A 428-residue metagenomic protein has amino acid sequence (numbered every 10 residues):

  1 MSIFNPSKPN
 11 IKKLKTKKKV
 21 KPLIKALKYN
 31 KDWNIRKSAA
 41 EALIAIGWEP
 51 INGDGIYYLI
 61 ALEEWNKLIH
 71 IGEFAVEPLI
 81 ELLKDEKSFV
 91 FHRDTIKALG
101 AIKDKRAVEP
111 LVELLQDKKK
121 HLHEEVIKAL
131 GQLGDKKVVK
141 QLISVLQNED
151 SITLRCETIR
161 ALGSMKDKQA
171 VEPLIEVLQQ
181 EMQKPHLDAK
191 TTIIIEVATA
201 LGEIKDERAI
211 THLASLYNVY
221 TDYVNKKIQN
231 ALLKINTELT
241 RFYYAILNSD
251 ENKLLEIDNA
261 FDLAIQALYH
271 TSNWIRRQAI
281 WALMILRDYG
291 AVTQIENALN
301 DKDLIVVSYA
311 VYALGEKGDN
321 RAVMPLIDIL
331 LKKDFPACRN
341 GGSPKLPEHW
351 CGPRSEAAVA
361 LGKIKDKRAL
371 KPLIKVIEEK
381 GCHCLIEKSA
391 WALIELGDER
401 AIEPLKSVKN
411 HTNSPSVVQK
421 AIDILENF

Functional and structural regions predicted by a protein language model:
S2-K17, K25, N34-W48, I60-F74 (+19 more regions): Structural detector for internal amphipathic alpha-helices that build alpha-solenoid repeat scaffolds
P22-I24, G55, P78-I80, P110-V112 (+10 more regions): Buried hydrophobic core positions in alpha-solenoid tandem helical repeats
A214-Y220, E403-T412: TPR/TPR-like (Sel1-like) alpha-helical repeat modules
I329, W391, D398, V408-K409: Domain-wide signal for the mature, well-folded portions of proteins, strongly enriched in nucleus-encoded organellar
